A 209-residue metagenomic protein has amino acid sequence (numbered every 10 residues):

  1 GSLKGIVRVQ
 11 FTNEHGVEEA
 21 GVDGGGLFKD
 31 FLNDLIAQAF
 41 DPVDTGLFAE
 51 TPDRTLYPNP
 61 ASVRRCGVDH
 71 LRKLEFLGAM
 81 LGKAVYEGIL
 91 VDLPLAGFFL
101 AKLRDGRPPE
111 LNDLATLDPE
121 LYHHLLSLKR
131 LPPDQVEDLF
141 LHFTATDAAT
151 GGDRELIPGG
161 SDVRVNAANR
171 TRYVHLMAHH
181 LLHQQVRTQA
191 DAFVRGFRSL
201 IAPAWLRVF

Functional and structural regions predicted by a protein language model:
G1-F209: Long, Ser/Thr/Pro/Gly-rich and/or acidic low-complexity regions in intracellular
